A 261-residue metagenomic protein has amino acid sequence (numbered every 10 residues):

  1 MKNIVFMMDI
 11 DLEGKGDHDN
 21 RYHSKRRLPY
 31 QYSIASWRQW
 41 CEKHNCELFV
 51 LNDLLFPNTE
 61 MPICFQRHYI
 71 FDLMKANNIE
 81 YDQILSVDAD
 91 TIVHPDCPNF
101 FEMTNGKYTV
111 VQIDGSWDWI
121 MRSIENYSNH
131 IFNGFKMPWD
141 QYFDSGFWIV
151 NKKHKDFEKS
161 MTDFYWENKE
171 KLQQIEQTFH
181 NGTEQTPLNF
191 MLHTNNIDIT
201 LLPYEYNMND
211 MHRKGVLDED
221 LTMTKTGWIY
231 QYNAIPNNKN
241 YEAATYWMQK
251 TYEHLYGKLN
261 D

Functional and structural regions predicted by a protein language model:
M1-E80, A234, T251-N260: N-terminal anchoring/stem segment of glycosyltransferases
M1-N3, E80-D82, G106, K225-G227: A general structural motif
V5-M7, L48-L51, L85-D88, T109-V111 (+2 more regions): A structural signal for short, well-ordered beta-strand segments and their strand-loop junctions that often border
I10-E13, L54-P57, T91-I92, G115-D118 (+3 more regions): Short, solvent-exposed loop/turn segments at secondary-structure junctions
R38, F101, N189-H193: Non-transmembrane alpha-helical segments in soluble domains of secreted/periplasmic/extracellular proteins
I63-I124, I149-V150, H154, E158: GT-A fold catalytic core of metal-dependent nucleotide-sugar glycosyltransferases, centered on the diacidic
Y69, D140-E242: Catalytic core and acceptor-binding pocket of nucleotide-sugar-dependent glycosyltransferases
E125-W139: Short, flexible, basic/aromatic active-site loop/helix in glycosyltransferases
